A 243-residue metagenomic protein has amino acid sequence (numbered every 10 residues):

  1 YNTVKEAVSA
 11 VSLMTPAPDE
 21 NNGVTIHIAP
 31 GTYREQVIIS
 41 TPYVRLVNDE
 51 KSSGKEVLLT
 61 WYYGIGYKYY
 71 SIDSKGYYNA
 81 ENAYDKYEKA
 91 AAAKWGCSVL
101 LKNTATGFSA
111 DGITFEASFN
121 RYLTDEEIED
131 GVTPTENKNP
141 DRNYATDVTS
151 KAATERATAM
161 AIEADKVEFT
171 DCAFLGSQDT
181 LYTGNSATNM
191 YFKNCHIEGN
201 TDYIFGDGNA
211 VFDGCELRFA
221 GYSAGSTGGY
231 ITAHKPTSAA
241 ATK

Functional and structural regions predicted by a protein language model:
Y1-K243: Sequence-level preference for short, compositionally simple segments enriched in small aliphatic or small polar residues
